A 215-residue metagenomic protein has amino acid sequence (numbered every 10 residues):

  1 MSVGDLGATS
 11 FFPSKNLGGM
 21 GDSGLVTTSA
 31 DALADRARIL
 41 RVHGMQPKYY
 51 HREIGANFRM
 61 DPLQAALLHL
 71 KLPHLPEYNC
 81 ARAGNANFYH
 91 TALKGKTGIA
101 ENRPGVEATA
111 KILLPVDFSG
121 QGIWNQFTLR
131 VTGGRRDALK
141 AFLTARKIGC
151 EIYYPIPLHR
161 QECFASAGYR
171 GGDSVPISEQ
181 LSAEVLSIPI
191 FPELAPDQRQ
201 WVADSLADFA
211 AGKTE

Functional and structural regions predicted by a protein language model:
M1, S10, G24-S29, H69: Short beta-strand-to-turn element immediately C-terminal to the catalytic PLP-Schiff-base lysine in fold type I
M1-G18, P47-R52: Conserved active-site segment immediately N-terminal to the catalytic lysine that forms the internal aldimine
M1-S2, G19, V26, Q180: Solvent-exposed polar/charged
V3, D22, L143: Acidic, glycine-centered active-site loop in nucleotide-sugar glycosyltransferases
K15, G24, R41-G44: Short, well-ordered alpha-helical segments in soluble proteins
L17-G21, G120-I123: Short glycine-enriched loop/turn motifs at secondary-structure junctions
G21-D22, L63: A conserved catalytic-core signature of glycosyltransferases
S29-E215: PLP-dependent aminotransferase class I/II
